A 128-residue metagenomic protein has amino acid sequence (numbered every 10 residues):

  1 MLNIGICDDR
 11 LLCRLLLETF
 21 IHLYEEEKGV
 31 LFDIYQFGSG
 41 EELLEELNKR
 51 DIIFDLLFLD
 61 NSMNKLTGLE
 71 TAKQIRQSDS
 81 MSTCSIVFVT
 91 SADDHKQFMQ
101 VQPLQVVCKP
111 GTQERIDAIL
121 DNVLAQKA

Functional and structural regions predicted by a protein language model:
L2-I21: Conserved acidic segment of CheY-like receiver
D8, L59-N61: Active-site residues of response regulator receiver
Q36-L56: Acidic, metal-coordinating helix/loop segments flanking the phosphotransfer/catalytic sites of two-component signaling
S39, T67-E70: Acidic catalytic/metal-coordinating carboxylates
E45, L69-S82: Short amphipathic alpha-helix used as the core "switch/output" element in two-component signaling
I52-D55, D79-S85: His-Asp phosphorelay/catalytic-motif detector in bacterial-type signaling
E70, T83, S91-C108, Q113-A118: Alpha4 helix (beta4-alpha4-beta5 surface) of REC/receiver domains from two-component response regulators
D121-A128: The C-terminal output helix
